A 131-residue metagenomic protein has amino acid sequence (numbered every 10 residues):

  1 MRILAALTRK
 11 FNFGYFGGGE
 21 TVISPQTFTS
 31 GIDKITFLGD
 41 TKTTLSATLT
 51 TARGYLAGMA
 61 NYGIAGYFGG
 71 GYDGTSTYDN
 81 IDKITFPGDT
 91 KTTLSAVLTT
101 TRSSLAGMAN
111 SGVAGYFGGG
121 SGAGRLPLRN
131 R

Functional and structural regions predicted by a protein language model:
M1-R131: Polar, enzyme-active/binding microenvironments
